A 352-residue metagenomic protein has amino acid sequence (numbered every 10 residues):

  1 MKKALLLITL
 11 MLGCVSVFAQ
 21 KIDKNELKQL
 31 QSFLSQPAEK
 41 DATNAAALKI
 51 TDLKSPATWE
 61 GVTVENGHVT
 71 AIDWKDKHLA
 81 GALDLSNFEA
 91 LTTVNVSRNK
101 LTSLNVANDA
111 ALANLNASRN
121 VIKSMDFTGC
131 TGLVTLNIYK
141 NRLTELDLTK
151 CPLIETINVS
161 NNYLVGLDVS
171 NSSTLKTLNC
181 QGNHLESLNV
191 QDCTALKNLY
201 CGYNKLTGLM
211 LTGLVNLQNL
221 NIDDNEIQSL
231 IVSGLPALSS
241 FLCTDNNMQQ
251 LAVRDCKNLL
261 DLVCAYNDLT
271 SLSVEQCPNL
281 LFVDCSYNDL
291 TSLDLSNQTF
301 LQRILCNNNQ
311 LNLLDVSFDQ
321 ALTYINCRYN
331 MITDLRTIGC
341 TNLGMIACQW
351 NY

Functional and structural regions predicted by a protein language model:
K3-T93, A110, T131, P152 (+2 more regions): N-terminal capping/linker segments that flank leucine-rich repeat
T63-E65, K75, N87, S97 (+17 more regions): C-terminal capping segment of individual leucine-rich repeats
V69, L91, L101, L112 (+22 more regions): Conserved hydrophobic position(s) of the canonical leucine-rich repeat
T70-I72, V94-V96, A113-A117, V134-I138 (+10 more regions): Conserved hydrophobic beta-strand positions in leucine-rich repeat
K77, N99, N120, I138-N141 (+10 more regions): Consensus "Asn ladder" position of solenoid repeat domains
A82-L83, L104, M125, L146 (+9 more regions): Canonical leucine-rich repeat
T93-I122, T128-G129, T135-K140: Right-handed parallel beta-helix
T333-Y352: Leucine-rich solenoid repeat scaffolds
